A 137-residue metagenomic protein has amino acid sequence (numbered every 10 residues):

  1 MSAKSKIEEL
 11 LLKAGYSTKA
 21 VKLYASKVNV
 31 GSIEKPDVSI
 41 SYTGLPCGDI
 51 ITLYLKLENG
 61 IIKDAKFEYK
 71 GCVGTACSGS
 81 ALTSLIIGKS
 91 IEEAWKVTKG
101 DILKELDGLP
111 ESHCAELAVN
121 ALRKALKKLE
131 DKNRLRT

Functional and structural regions predicted by a protein language model:
M1-G31, S39-I40, K63, A81 (+1 more regions): C-terminal binding/interaction regions
K22-N59, K66: Structured beta-strand/loop patches that form or line metal/cofactor-binding pockets in enzymes
C47, Y69-S78: Short, thiol/selenol-centered motifs that function as redox-active sites or metal-ligating centers
E68-G71, K89-I91: A short, ordered amphipathic alpha-helix with a cationic face
A76-I86: Short, small-residue alpha-helix embedded
